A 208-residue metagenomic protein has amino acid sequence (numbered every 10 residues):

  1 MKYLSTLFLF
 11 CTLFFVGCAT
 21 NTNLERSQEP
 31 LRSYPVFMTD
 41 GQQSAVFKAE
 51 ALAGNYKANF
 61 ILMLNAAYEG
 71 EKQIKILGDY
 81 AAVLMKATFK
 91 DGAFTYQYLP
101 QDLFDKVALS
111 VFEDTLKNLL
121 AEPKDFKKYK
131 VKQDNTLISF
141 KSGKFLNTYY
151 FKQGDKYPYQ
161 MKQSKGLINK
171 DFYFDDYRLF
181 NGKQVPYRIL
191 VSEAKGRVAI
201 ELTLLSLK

Functional and structural regions predicted by a protein language model:
M1-C18: Sec-dependent bacterial lipoprotein signal peptides
G17-N65, G70-E71, D102-K106: N-terminal leader/targeting segments and the immediate start of mature chains
L62-A66, A87, F174-L179: Extended lipid/amphipathic-ligand handling interfaces
G78-V83: Membrane-embedded segments
L84-M85, P100: Short Lys/Arg-rich amphipathic alpha-helical segments
F94-F126: Acidic/charged, solvent-exposed loop-and-adjacent secondary-structure segments enriched in E/D, K/R, S/T, and G/P
D134-K208: Gly/Pro-enriched, hydrophobic low-complexity segments that function as extracytoplasmic propeptides/linkers
